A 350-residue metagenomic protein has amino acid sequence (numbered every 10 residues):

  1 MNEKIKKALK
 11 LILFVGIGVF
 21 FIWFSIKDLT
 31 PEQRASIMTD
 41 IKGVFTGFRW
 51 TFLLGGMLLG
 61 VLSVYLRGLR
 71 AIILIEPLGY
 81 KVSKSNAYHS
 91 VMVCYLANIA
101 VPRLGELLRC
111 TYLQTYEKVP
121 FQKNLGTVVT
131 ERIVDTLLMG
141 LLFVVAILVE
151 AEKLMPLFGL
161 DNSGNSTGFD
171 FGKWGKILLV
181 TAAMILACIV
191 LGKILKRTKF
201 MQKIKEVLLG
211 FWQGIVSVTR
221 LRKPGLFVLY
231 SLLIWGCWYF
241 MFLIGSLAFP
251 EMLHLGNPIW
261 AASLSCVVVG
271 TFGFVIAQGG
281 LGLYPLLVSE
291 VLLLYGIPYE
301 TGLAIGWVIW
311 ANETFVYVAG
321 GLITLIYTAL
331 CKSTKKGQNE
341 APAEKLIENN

Functional and structural regions predicted by a protein language model:
M1-M92, L157-T271, N312, V316-N350: Predominantly cytoplasmic-facing regulatory/coupling regions of multi-pass membrane proteins
L59, V93-P102, S265-P285: Transmembrane alpha-helix interface/packing and boundary motifs in multi-pass membrane proteins, characterized by
L78-S83, L113-N124, L293-E300, T328: Juxtamembrane helix-boundary/capping and inter-helix hinge elements in multi-pass membrane proteins
K84-H89, E106-L107, V119-R132, P298-V308: Membrane-interface alpha-helices at helix entry/exit sites of multi-pass transporters
Y88-T115: Hydrophobic, aromatic-rich membrane-embedded alpha-helical segments
V93-V101, K123-L148, V308-G320: Membrane-embedded alpha-helical segments of transport systems, primarily multispan ion/solute transporters
E106-T115, A277-L294: Re-entrant/interfacial helical elements at transmembrane boundaries that shape and gate the permeation pathway
L142-L160, L322-I323: Transmembrane alpha-helix termini and helix-breaking/packing motifs in multi-pass membrane transporters
